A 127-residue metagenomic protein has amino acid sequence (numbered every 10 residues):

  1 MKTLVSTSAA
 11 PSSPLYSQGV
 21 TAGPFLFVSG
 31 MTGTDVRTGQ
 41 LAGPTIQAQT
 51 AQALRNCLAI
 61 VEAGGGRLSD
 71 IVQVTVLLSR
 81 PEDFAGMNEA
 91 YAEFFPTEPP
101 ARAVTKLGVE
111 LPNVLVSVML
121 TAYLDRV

Functional and structural regions predicted by a protein language model:
M1-R55, A59-V72, L78-V127: N-terminal presequence-like segments and the immediate start of the first folded domain
